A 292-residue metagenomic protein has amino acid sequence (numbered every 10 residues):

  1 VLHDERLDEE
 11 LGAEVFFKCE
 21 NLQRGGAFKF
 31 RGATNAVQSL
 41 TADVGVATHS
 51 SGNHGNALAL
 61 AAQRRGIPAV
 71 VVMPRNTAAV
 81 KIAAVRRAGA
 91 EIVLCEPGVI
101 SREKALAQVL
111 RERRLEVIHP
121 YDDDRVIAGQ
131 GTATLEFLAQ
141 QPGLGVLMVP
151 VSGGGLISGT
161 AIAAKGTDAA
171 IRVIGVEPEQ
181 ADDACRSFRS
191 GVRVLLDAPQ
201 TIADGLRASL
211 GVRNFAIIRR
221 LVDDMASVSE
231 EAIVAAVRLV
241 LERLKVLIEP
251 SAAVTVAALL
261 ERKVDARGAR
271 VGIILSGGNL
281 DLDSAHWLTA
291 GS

Functional and structural regions predicted by a protein language model:
V1-S292: PLP-dependent amino-acid enzyme catalytic core
